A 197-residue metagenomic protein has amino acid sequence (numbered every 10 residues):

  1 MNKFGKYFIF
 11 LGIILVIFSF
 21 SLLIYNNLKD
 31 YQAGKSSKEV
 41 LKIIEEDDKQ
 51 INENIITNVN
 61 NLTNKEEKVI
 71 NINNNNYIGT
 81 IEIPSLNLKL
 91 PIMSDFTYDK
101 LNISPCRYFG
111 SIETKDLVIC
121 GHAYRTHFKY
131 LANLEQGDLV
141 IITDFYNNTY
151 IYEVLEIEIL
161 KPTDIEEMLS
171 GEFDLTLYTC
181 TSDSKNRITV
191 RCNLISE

Functional and structural regions predicted by a protein language model:
M1-G5: Short, Lys/Arg-rich N-terminal segment immediately upstream of the first membrane anchor
K6-E197: Solvent-exposed, non-transmembrane regions of membrane-associated and secreted proteins
